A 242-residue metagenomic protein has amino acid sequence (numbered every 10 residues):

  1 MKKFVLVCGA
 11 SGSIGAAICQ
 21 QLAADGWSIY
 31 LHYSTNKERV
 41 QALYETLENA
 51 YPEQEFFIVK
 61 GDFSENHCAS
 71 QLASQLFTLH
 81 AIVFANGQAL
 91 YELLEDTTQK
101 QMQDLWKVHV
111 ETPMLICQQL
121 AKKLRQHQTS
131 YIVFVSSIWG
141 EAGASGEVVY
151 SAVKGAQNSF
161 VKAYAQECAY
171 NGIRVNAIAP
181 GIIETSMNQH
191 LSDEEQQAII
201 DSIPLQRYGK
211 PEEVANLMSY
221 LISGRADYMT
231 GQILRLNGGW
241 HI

Functional and structural regions predicted by a protein language model:
S11-G12: Conserved glycine-rich cofactor-binding loop
S70, G87-Q103, K122, G146-V149 (+1 more regions): Conserved mid-core segment of classical short-chain dehydrogenase/reductases
F77, R207-L236, H241: C-terminal substrate-recognition "lid" of short-chain dehydrogenase/reductases
Q88, E95-L115, V133, Q157: Catalytic Tyr-X3-Lys loop
C117, V153: Active-site helix of classical SDR
K122, Q166-E167, D227: Alpha-helical segment proximal to the catalytic Tyr-Lys
S137: Residue(s) in the substrate-gating loop at a strand-loop-helix junction that position the organic substrate next
A169, R174, M229-G231: Short, small/polar-rich loop/turn modules that mediate ligand/substrate recognition or access, typified
